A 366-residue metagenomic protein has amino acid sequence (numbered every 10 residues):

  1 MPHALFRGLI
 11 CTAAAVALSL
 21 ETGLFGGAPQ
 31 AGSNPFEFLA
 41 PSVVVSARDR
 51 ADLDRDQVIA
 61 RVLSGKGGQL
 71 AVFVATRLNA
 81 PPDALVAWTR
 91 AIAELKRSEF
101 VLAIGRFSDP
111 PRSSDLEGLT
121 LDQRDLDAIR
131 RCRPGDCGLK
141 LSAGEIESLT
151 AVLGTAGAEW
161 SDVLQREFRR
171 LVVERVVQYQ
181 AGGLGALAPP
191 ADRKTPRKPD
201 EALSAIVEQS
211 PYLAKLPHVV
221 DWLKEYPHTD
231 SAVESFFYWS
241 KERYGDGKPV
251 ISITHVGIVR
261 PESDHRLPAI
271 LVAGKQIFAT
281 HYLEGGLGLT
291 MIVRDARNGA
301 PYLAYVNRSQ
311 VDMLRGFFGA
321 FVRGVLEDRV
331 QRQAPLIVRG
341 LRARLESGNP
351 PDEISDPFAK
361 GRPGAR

Functional and structural regions predicted by a protein language model:
M1-F6: N-terminal secretory signal peptides that target proteins for export/translocation
L9-G23: Bacterial N-terminal signal peptides
P29-A84, E94-R366: Terminal "cap-and-tail" regions of soluble proteins that handle hydrophobic small molecules
V86-T89: Short, hydrophobic/aromatic beta-strand segments
